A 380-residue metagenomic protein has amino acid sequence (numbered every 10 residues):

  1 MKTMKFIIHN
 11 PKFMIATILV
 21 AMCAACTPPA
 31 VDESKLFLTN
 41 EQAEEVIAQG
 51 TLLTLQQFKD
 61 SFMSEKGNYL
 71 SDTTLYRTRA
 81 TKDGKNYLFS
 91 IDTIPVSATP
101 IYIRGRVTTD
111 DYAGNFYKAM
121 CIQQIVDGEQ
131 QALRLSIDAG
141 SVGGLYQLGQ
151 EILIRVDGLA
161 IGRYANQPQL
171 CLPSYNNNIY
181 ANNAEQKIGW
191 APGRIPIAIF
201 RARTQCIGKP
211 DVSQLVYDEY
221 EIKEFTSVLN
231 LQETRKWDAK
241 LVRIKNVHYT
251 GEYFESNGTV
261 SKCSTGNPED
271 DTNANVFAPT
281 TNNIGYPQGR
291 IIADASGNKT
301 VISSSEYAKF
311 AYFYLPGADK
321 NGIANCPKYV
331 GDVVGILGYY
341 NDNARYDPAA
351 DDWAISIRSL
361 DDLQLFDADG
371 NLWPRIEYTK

Functional and structural regions predicted by a protein language model:
T3-I15: Short, basic, low-complexity termini and linkers enriched in Ser/Thr/Gly/Pro that act as targeting/leader peptides
M22-A25: C-terminal motif of bacterial Sec signal peptides marking the signal peptidase cleavage site
T27-Y117, C121-K380: OB-fold nucleic-acid-binding modules
